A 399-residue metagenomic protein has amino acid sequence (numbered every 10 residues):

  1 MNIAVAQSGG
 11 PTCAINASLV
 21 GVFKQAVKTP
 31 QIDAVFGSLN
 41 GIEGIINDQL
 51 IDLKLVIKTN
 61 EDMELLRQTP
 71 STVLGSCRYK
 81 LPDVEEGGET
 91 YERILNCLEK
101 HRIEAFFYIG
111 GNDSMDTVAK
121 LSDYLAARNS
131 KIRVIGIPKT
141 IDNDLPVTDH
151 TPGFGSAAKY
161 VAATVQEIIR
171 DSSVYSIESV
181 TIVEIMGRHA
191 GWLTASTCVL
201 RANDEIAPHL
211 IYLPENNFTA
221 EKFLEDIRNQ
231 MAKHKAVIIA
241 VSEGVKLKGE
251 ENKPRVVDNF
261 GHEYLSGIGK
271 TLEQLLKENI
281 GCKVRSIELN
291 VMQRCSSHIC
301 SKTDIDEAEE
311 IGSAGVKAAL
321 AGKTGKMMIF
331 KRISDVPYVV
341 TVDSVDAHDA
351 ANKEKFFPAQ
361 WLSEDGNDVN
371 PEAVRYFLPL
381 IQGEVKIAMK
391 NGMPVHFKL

Functional and structural regions predicted by a protein language model:
M1-I51: N-terminal phosphate-binding or glycine-rich loops at protein starts, especially the Walker A/P-loop of NTPases
M1-V5, L66-K80, K139-D149, S176-S179 (+1 more regions): Gly-rich Lys/Arg/Thr-decorated short loops/hinges at beta-loop-alpha junctions or inter-strand turns that position
S8-G10, S38-G44, R78-Y79, G111-N112 (+5 more regions): Short, ordered loop/turn segments at secondary-structure junctions
T12-V22, I45-I46, E89-E92, N112-K120 (+5 more regions): Short glycine/serine/threonine-rich phosphate/pyrophosphate-binding segments that cradle anionic phosphate groups
Q49-E104, D113, F154, Q166: Glycine-rich oxoanion-binding loops at beta->alpha junctions
C97, A105-G110, D116-K131, I135 (+1 more regions): Accessory alpha-helical/coil subdomains and C-terminal extensions that flank or cap enzyme catalytic cores
P254-L399: C-terminal non-catalytic interaction/assembly regions of soluble proteins
